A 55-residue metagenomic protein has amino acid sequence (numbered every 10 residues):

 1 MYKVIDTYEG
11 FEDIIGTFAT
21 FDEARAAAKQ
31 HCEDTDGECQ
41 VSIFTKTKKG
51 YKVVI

Functional and structural regions predicted by a protein language model:
M1-I14, E33, V41-K46, V53: Short aromatic-glycine-(Arg/Gly/Cys) micro-motifs in beta-strand/loop hairpins
E9-D22, A26: A short, exposed loop/beta-hairpin motif centered on an aromatic-Gly-Thr core
A19, K46-K48: Intrinsic disorder/low-complexity segments
A26-D34: Short, intrinsically disordered, mixed-charge
A28, Y51-I55: Short amphipathic alpha-helical patches
